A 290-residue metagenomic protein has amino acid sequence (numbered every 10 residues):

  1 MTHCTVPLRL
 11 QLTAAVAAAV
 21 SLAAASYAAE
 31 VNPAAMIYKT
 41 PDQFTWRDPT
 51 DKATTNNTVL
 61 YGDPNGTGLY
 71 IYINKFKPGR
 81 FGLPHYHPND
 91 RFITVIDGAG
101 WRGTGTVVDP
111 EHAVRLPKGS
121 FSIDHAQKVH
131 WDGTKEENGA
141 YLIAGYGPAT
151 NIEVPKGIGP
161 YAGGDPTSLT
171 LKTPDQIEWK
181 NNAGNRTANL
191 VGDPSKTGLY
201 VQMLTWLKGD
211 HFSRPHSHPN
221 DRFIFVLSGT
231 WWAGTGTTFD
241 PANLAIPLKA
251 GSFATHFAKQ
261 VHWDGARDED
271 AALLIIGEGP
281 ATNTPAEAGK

Functional and structural regions predicted by a protein language model:
T2-A14: Bacterial N-terminal signal peptides that target proteins for export
T13-A23: Bacterial N-terminal signal peptides
Y27-Y70, N151-Y200, A288-K290: A short, N-terminal "cap"/entry segment at the start of jelly-roll beta-barrel domains of the cupin/DSBH fold
N57-L60, I71-R80, D109, A188-N189 (+2 more regions): N-terminal post-signal-peptidase region of extra-cytosolic proteins
D63-G66, G100, T106-K128, D193 (+1 more regions): Short acidic-glycine-tyrosine-enriched beta hairpin
K77-R80, H87-V107, K208-D210, S217-F239: Glycine- and acidic-residue-biased ligand/ion/polar-headgroup-sensing regions
G82-P84, R102-G103, D124, V129-K135 (+4 more regions): Short beta-strand His + acidic residue motifs that chelate non-heme Fe in jelly-roll/DSBH and cupin folds
A126-A149, P247-K249, A258-T282: Ligand-binding loop in jelly-roll beta-barrel domains
